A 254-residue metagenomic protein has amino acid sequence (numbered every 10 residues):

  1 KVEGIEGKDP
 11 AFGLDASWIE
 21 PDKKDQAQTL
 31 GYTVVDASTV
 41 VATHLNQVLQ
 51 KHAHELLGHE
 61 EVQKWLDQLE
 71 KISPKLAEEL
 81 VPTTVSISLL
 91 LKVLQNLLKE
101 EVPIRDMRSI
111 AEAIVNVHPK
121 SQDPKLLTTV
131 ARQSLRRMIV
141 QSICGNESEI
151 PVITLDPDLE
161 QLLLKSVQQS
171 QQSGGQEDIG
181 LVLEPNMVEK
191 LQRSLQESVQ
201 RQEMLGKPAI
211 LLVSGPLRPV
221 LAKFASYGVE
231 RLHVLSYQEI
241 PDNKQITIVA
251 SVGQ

Functional and structural regions predicted by a protein language model:
K1-Q254: Membrane-embedded alpha-helical signal segments
